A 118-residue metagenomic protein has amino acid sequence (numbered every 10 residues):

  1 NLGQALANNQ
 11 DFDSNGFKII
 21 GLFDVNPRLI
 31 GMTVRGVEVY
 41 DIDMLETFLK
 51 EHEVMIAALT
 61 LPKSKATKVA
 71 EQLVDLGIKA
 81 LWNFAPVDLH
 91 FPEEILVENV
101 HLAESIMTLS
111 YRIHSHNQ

Functional and structural regions predicted by a protein language model:
G3: N-terminal Rossmann-fold NAD(P) dinucleotide-binding loop
Q10-S14, L73-L76: Short, solvent-exposed amphipathic alpha-helical segments in soluble enzyme and RNA/protein-processing domains
D11-V37: NAD(P)-binding Rossmann-fold cofactor-contacting core
E38-N117: Phosphate-bearing ligand-interacting subdomains that bind or position ATP/ADP/UDP/GDP/NAD(P) or nucleotide-linked
